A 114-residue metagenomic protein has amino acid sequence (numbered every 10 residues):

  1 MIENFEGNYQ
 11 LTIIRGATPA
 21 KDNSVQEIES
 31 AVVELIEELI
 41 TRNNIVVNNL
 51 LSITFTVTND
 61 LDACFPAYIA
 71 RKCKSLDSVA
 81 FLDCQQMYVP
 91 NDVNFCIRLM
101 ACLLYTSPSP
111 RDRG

Functional and structural regions predicted by a protein language model:
M1-V25: Condensing-enzyme catalytic core mediating Claisen C-C bond formation in acyl metabolism
I14-A17, L51-T58: Short glycine-rich or small-residue beta-strand-to-loop segments that form or flank ligand, phosphate, metal/Fe-S
E27-N43: Short, well-ordered amphipathic alpha-helical segments that serve as non-catalytic structural scaffolds within diverse
N48-T54, A80-D83: Beta-strand segments within the central parallel beta-sheet cores of soluble alpha/beta enzyme folds
T58-K72: Short glycine/threonine-rich loop-to-helix capping motif typified by GTGT followed within a few residues by an Asp-Pro
D77-F95: Short, conserved loop-to-beta-strand elements that form functional interface hotspots
I97-L104: A polyampholytic, Gly/Pro-enriched intrinsically disordered region
Y105-G114: Single conserved hydrophobic/aromatic residue that forms the stacking wall/gate of nucleotide- or nucleobase-binding
